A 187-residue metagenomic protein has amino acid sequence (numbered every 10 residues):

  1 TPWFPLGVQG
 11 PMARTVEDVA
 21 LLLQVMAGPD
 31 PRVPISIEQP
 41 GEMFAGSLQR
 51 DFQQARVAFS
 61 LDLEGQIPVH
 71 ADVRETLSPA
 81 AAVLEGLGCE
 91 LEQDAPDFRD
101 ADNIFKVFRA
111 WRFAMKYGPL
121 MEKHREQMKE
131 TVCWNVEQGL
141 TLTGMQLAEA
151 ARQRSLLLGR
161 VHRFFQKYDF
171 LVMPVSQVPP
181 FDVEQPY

Functional and structural regions predicted by a protein language model:
T1-E75, P79: A short helix-breaking turn/cap at a secondary-structure junction
D18, M26, L61-G65, P96-D100 (+2 more regions): Glycine-rich beta-alpha junction loops
I35-E38, Q93-D97, T131-W134, A151: Beta-strand segments within the central parallel beta-sheet cores of soluble alpha/beta enzyme folds
M43-G46, V69-A95, G118-K123, L147 (+1 more regions): Acyltransferase
G46-L61, F108-H162, V175-V178, V183: Short helix-loop capping/hinge segments that flank enzyme active sites or metal/cofactor-binding pockets
P68-A71, F181-Y187: Glycine/threonine-rich flexible loop motifs
C89-I104, V136-E137: Short connector loops at secondary-structure junctions
